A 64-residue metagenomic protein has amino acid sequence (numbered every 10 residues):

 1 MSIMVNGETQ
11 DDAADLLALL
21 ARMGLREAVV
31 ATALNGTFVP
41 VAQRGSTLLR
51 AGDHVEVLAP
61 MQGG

Functional and structural regions predicted by a protein language model:
M1-G63: Ubiquitin-like/PB1-type beta-grasp interaction modules and other compact soluble beta-rich domains
